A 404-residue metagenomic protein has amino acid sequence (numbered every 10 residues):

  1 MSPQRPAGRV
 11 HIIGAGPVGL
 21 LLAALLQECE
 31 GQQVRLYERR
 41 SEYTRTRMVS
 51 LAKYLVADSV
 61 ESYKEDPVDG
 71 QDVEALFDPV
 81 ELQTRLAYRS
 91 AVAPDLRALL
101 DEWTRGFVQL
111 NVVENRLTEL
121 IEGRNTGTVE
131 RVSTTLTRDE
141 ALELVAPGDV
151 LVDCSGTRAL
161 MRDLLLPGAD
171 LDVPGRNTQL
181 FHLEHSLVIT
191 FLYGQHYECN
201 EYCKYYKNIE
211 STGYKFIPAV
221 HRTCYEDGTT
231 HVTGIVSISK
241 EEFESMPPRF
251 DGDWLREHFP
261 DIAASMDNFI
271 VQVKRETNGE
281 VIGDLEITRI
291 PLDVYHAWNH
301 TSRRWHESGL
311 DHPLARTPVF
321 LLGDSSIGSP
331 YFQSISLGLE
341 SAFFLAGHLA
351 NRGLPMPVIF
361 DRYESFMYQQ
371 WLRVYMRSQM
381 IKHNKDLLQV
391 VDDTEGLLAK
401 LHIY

Functional and structural regions predicted by a protein language model:
H11-A15, A24-M48: Glycine-rich FAD pyrophosphate-binding loop
I13, A146-T157: Short hydrophobic core segments
R39-E122: Active-site-adjacent segment of FAD-dependent monooxygenases/related oxidoreductases
V60, F332, G347-Y404: C-terminal helical "tail/cap" subdomain of flavin- and related membrane-associated enzymes
G127-V145: A conserved short coil-to-beta-strand element within the FAD-binding core of flavoproteins
D153-D172, P247-P248: Flavin (primarily FAD) binding-site architecture
Y202-T301: Conserved FAD/dinucleotide-binding core of flavoprotein oxidoreductases
I290-F332, L354-M356: FAD-binding beta-loop-beta segment adjacent to the flavin cofactor pocket
